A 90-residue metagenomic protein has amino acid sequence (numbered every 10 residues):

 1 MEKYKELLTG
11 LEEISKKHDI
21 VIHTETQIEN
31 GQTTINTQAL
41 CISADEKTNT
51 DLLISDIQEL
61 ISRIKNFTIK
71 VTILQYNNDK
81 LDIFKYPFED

Functional and structural regions predicted by a protein language model:
E2-H23, E29: N-terminal acidic leader/helix
Q27-D90: Detector for the mature cores of small, proteolytically processed and post-translationally modified peptide effectors
